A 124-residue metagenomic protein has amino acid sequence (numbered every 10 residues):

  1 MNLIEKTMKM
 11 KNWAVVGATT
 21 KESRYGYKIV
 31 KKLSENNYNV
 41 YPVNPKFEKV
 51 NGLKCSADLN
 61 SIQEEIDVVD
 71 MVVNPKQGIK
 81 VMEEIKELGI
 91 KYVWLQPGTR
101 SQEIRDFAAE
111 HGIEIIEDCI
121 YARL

Functional and structural regions predicted by a protein language model:
M1-N44: Hydrophobic, well-ordered beta-alpha structural blocks that scaffold small-molecule cofactor pockets
Y38, L88-Y92, H111-I113: A short helix->loop->beta-strand "cap" motif at the edges of active sites that frequently abuts
V43-N60: N-terminal beta-loop-helix "entrance" segment that forms/cooperates in small-molecule cofactor or anionic ligand
L59-P97: Mid-chain, well-packed structural core segment of small domains
P97-L124: Rossmann-fold NAD(P)-binding glycine/threonine-rich loop
